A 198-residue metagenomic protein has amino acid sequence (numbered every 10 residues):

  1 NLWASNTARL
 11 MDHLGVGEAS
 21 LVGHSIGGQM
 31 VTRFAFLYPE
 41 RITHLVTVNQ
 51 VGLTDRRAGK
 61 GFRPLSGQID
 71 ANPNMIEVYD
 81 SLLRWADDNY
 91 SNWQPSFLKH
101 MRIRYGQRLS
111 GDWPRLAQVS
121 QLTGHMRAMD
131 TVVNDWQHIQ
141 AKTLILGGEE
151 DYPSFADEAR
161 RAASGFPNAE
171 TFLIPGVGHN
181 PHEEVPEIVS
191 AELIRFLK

Functional and structural regions predicted by a protein language model:
N1-I26, E183, E187-A191: Active-site loop/oxyanion-hole signature of alpha/beta-hydrolase fold enzymes
D12-E18, P39-E40, Q140-A141, P167-N168: Active-site acidic short loop of glycosyltransferases
T32-L37, T43-E77: Flexible "cap/lid" loop of the alpha/beta hydrolase fold
R56-G61, M75-H138: Conserved alpha/beta-hydrolase catalytic His-Asp/Glu region
H138-V177: Conserved loop-alpha-helix segment in the C-terminal half of the alpha/beta-hydrolase fold that carries the catalytic
P167-K198: Catalytic active-site module of serine/aspartate enzymes centered on a nucleophile-bearing elbow/loop
